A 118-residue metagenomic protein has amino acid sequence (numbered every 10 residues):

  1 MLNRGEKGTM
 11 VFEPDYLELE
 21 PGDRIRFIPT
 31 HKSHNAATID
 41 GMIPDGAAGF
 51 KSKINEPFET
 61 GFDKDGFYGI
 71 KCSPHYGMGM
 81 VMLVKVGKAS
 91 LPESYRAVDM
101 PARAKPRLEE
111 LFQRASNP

Functional and structural regions predicted by a protein language model:
M1-E6, M78-P118: Extracytoplasmic/periplasmic copper-protein system
M1-P21: N-terminal edge beta-strand
E13-D15, A48, F58: Short, conserved secondary-structure segments in the cores of folded domains
D15, P21, K32, I54-E56 (+1 more regions): Residues that flank catalytic or metal-binding motifs in active/ligand-binding sites
R24, T30-H34, P74-Y76: Short, charged beta-turn/beta-strand-edge "cap" motif at the junction between a beta-strand and an adjacent loop
I28-K53, M82: Histidine- and aromatic-enriched segments that form or immediately flank copper-ligand environments
F67-G69: Short, conserved beta-strand segments of beta-strand-rich sandwich/propeller modules, principally
